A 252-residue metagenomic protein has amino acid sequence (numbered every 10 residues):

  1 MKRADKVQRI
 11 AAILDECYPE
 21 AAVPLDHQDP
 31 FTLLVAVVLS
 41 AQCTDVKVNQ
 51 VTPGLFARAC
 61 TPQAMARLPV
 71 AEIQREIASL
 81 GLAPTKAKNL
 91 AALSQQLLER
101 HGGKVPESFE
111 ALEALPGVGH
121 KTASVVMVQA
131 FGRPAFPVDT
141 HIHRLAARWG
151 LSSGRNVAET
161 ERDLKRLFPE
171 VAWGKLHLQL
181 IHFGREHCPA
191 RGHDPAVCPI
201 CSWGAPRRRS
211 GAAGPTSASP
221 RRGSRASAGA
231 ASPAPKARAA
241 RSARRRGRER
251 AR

Functional and structural regions predicted by a protein language model:
M1, A205-R252: Polybasic, lysine-enriched low-complexity intrinsically disordered terminal tails
K2-A218: Catalytic cores of DNA base-excision repair glycosylases
